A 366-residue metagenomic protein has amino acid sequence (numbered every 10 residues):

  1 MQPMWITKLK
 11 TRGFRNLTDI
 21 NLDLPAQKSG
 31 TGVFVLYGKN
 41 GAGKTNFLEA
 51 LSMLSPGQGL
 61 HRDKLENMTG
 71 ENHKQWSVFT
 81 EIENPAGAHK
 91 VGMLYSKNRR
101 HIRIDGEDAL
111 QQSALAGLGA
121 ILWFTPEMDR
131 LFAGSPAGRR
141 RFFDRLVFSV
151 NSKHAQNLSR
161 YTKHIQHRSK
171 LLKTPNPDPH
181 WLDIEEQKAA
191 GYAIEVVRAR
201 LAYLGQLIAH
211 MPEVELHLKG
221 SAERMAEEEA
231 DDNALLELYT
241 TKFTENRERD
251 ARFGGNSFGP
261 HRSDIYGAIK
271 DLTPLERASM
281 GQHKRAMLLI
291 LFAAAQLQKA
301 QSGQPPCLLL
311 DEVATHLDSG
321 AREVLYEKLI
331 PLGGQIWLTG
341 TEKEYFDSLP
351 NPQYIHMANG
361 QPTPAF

Functional and structural regions predicted by a protein language model:
M1-K39, M53, H180-C307, H316 (+3 more regions): Conserved NTPase motor "head" modules and their coupling/switch loops across ABC/AAA+ ATPases, GTPases, and GHKL ATPases
Q2-W5, F14, N21-I102, H154 (+3 more regions): Conserved P-loop NTP-binding catalytic core
N46-F47, F142, L325: Alpha1 helix immediately C-terminal to the Walker A/P-loop of P-loop NTPases, especially ABC transporter
M53-G138, D144-H154, G205, A209 (+3 more regions): Nucleotide-state sensing region of NTPase/ATPase domains
T80, Q335-T341: Structural recognition of the conserved hydrophobic beta-strand(s) that form the central parallel beta-sheet of P-loop
H89, R130-P212, L216-A222: An accessory alpha-helical subdomain
I104-D105, I269, A358: Structural motif
D311-V313: Walker B catalytic acidic pair
